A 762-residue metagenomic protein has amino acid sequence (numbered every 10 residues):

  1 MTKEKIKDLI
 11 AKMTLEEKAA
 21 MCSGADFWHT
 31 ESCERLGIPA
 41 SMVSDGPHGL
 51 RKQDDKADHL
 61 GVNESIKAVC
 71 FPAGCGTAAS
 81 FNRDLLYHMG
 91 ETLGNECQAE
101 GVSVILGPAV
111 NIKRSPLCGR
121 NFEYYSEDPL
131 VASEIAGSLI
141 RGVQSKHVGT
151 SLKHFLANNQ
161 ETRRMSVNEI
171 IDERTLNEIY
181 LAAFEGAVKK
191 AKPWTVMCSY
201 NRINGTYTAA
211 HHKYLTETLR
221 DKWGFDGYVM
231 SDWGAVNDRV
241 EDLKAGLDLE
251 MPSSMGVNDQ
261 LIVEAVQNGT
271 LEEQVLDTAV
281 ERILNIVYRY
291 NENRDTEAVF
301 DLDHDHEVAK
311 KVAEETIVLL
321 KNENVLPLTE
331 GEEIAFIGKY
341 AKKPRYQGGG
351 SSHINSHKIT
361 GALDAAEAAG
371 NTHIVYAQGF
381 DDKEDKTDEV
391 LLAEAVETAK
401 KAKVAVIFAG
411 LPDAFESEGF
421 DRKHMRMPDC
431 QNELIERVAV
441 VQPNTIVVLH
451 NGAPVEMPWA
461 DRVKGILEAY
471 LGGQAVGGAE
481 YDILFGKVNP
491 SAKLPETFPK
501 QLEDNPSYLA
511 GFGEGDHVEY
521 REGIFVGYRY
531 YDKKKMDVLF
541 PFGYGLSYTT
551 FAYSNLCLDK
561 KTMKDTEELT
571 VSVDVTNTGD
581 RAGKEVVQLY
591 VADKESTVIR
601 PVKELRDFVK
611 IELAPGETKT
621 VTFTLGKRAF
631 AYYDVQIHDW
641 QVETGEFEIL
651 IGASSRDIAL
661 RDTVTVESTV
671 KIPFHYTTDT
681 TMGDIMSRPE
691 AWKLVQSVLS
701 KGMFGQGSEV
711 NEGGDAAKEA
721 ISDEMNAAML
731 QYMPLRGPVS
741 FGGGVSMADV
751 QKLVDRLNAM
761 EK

Functional and structural regions predicted by a protein language model:
M1-K5, E667, E761-K762: Basic/polar N-terminal segments that are highly enriched at the extreme N-terminus, encompassing both cleavable
M1-K627, E646-L650, S655: Glycoside hydrolase catalytic-domain context in secreted enzymes
S138, G142, L694-V698, R756: Generic non-transmembrane alpha-helical segments
G626-K671: Terminal connector regions
E667-S687: Low-complexity, Pro/Ser/Thr- and charge-rich linker/hinge segments at domain boundaries
T680-D749: Conserved, compact domain cores that house catalytic/ligand-binding motifs in diverse enzymes and effector modules
G744-K762: Death-fold interaction domains
